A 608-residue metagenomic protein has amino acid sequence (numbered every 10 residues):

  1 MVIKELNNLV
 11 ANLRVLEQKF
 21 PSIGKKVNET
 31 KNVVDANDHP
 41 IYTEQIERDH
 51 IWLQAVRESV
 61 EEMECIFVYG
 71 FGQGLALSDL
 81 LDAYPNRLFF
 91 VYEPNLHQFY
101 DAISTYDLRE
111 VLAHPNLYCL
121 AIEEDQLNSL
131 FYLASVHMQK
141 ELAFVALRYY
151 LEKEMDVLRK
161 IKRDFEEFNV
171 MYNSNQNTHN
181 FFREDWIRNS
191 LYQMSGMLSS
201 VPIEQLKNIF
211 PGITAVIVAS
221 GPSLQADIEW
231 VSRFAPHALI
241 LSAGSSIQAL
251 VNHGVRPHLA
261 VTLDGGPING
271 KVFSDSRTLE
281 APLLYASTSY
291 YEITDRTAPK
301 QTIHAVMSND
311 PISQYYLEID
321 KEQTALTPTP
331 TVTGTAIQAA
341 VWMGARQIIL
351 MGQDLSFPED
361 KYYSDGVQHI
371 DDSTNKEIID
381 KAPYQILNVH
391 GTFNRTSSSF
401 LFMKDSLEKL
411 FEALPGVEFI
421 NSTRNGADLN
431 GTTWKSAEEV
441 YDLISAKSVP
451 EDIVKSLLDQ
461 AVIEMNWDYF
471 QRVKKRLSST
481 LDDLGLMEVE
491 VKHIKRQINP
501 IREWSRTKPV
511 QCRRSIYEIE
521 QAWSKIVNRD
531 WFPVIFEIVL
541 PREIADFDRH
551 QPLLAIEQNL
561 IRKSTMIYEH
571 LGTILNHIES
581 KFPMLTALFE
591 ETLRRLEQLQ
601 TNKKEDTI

Functional and structural regions predicted by a protein language model:
M1-C65, Q73-D79, W186, Q193-I203: Class I S-adenosylmethionine
E64-L120: SAM cofactor-binding core of SAM-dependent methyltransferases, primarily the Rossmann-like beta-alpha-beta module
D82-L88, A235-P236, G254-P257: Conserved S-adenosyl-L-methionine
E93-P94, S246-I247, R256-D264, A340-G366: Glycine-rich phosphate/pyrophosphate-binding loops and their adjacent beta-strand/loop elements at enzyme active sites
F99-H179, N252-T335, A339-M343, R549-I608: Acidic/Gly/His-enriched mid-domain segments of enzyme catalytic cores or analogous surface patches that mediate
L108-P115, L263-G266, S274-L279, G366-A382 (+1 more regions): Acidic, Ser/Thr-rich peripheral helices and adjacent loops at domain boundaries
P330, I378-G426: Polyanion-binding loop/helix "lid" in catalytic or ligand-binding cores
A413-E418, S422-I608: Long, compositionally biased charged/polar accessory segments in the mid-to-C-terminal portions of proteins
